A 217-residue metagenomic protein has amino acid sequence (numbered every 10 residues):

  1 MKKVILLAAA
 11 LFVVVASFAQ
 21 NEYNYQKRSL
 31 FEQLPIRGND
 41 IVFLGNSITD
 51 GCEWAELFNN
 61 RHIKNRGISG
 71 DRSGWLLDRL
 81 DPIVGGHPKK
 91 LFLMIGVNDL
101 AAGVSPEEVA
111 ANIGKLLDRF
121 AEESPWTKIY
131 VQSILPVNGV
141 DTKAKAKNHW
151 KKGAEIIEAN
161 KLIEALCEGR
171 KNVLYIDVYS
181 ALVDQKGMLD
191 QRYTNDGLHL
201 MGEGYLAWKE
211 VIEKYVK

Functional and structural regions predicted by a protein language model:
M1-Q20: Bacterial Sec-dependent N-terminal signal peptides
A9-F12, N138-K217: Catalytic His-Asp segment of secreted/periplasmic serine-dependent ester chemistry enzymes
F18-K90: Serine-esterase "nucleophile elbow" of acetyl-processing enzymes
N65, V97-V109, K145-K152: Surface-exposed cleft-lining segments at the edges of enzyme active sites
G67-I68, I95-L100, G114, I134: Cell-envelope and extracellular/periplasmic
L80, I113-D118, N160: Generic structural signal for well-ordered alpha-helices, preferentially at hydrophobic/aromatic core positions
P106-L116, I156: Charged helix-capping and loop-helix junction motifs
S124-K128: A short helix->loop->beta-strand "cap" motif at the edges of active sites that frequently abuts
